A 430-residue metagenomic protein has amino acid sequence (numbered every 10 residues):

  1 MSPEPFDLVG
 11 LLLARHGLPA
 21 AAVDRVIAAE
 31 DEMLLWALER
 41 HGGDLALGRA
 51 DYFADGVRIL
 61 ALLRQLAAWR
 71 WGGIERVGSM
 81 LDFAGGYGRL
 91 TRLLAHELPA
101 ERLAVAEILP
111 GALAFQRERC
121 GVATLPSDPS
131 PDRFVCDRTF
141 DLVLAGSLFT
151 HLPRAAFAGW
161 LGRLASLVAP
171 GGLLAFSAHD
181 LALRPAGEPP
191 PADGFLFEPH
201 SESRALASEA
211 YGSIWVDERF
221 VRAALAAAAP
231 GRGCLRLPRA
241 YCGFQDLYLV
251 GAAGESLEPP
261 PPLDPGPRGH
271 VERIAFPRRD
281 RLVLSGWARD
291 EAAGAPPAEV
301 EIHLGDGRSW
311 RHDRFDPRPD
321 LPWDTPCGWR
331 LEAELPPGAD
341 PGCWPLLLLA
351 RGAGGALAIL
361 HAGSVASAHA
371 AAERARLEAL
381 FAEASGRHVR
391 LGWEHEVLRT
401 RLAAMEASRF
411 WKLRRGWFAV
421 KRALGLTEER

Functional and structural regions predicted by a protein language model:
S2-S79, F83-V135, G159, L173-V271 (+2 more regions): Class I (Rossmann-like) S-adenosyl-L-methionine-dependent methyltransferase catalytic domain, capturing the SAM-binding
R133-V143: A short acidic, Gly/Pro-enriched loop at the edge of an enzyme's catalytic core that lines a small-molecule cofactor
R138, G342-W344: A glycine-anchored, Pro-Gly-centered beta-turn/N-cap motif
L142-A155: A short SAM/SAH-binding and catalytic strip from SAM-dependent methyltransferases
A158-P170: A short glycine-rich, Lys/Arg-flanked "PGG" loop and its adjoining helix->strand segment in the class I
P261-G266, F276-R278, L284-W287, D316-T325 (+2 more regions): Boundary detector for helix-to-coil junctions that initiate low-complexity/charged tails
A288-A292: Extracellular acidic, Ser/Thr/Pro-rich low-complexity tracts
A293-A339: Ser/Thr-rich low-complexity repeats and stalk/linker segments
